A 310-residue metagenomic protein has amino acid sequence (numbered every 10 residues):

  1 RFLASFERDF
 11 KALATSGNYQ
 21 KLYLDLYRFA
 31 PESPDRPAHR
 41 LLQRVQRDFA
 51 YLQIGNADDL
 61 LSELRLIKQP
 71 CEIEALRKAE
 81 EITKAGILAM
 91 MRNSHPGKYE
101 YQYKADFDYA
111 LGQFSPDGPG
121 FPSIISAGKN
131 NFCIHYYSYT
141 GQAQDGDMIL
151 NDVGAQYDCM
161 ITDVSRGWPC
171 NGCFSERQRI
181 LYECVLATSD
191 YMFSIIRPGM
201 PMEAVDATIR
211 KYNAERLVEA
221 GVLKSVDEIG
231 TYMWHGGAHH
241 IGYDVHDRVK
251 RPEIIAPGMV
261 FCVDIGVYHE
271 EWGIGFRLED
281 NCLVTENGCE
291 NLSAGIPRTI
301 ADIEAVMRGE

Functional and structural regions predicted by a protein language model:
R1-E310: Active-site neighborhoods and metal-handling regions in enzymes and metal-associated proteins
